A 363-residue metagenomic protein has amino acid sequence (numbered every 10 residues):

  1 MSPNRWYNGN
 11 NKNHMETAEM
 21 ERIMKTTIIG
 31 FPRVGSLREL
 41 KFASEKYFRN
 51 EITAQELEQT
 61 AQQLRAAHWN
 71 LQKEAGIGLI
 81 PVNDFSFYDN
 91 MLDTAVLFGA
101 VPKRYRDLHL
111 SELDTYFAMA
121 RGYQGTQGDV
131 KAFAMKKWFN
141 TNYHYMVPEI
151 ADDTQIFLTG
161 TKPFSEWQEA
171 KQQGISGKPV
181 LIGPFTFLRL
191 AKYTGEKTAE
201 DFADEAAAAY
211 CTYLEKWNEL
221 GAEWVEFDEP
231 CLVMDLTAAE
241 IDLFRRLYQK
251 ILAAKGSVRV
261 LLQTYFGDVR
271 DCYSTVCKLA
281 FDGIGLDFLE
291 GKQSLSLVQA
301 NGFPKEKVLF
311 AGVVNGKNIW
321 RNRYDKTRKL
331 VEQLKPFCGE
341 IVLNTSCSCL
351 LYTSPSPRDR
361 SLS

Functional and structural regions predicted by a protein language model:
I23-T53, M135-D153, Q173-A199: N-terminal small/glycine-rich loop or linker at the start of catalytic domains across soluble metabolic enzymes
T27-I29, I80-V82, G177-L181, V225-F227 (+4 more regions): Hydrophobic faces of well-ordered beta-strands that scaffold small-molecule active sites in alpha/beta enzyme cores
F31, A75, L79-W167: Gly/Thr-rich phosphate-binding loop signature of adenosyl cofactor/nucleotide-binding cores
N50, Q72, A170, W217 (+3 more regions): Conserved, mostly hydrophobic/aromatic
G78, V82-L97, V180-G195, G221-F244: Active-site-proximal loop/short-helix segments that contain or immediately flank catalytic acid/base residue(s)
L97-G125, T198-C211, I241-V258, G283-K292: Acidic, His- and aromatic-enriched active-site or binding-groove loops in soluble protein domains that engage sugars
V233-Q333, F337: Catalytic core of soluble alpha/beta enzymes
Y352-D359: Conserved small/polar residues in nucleotide/adenosyl-binding loops
